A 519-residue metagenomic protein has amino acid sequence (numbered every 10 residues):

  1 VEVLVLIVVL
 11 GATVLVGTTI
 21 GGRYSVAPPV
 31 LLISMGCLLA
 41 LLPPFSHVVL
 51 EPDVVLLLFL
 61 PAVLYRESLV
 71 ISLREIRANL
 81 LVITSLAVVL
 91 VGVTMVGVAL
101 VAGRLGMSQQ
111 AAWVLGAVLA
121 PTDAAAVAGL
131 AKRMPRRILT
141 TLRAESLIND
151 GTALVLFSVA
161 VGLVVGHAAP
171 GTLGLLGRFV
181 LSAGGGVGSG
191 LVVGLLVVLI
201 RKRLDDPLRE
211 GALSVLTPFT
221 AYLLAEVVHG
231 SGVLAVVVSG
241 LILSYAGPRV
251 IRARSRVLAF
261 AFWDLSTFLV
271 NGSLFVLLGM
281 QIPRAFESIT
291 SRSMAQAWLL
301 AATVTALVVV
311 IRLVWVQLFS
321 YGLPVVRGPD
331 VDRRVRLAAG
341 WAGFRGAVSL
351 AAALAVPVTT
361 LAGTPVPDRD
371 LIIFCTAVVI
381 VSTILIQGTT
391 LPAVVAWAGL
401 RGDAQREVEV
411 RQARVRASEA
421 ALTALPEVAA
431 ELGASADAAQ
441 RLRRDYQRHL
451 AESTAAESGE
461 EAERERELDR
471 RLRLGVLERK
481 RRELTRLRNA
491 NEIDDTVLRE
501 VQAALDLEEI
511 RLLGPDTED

Functional and structural regions predicted by a protein language model:
V1-E409, L484, R488-E492, T496-D519: Transmembrane helical cores of multi-pass secondary ion antiporters/exchangers
A404-D519: Cytosolic C-terminal regulatory domains/tails of membrane transporters and channels
